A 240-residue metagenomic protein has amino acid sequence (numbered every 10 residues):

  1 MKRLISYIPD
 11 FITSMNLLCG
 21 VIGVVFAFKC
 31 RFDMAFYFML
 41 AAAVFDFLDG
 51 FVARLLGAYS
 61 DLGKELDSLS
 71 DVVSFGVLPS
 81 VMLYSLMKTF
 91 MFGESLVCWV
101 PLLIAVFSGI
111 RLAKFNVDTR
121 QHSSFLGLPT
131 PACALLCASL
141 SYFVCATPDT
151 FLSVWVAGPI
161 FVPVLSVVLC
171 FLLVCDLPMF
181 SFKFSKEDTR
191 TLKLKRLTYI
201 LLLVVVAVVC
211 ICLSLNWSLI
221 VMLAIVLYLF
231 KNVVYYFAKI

Functional and structural regions predicted by a protein language model:
M1-F47, T198, N216-A224, Y228-I240: Topogenic membrane-insertion module of multi-pass membrane proteins
K2-F11, K64-L66, F182-K195: Short, amphipathic, aromatic/basic-enriched membrane-interface segments that mark the entry/exit of transmembrane
R3-I12, C19-F32, Y37, F92-S123 (+1 more regions): "…together with the soluble PPM/PP2C metallo-phosphatase catalytic core" -> "…together with the soluble PPM/PP2C
P9-T13, L55-F115: Multi-pass membrane catalytic core of lipid/isoprenoid biosynthesis enzymes
I22-Y37, V77-W99, L140-F161, C212-N216: Helix-coil boundary and interhelical linker segments in multi-pass alpha-helical membrane proteins
L48-L55, I110-N116, S141, V233-I240: Juxtamembrane membrane-interface segments at transmembrane alpha-helix termini
D49-S60, F115-T119, S123, S181-S185: Cytosolic, membrane-interface loops and tails of multi-pass inner-membrane proteins
L126-I240: C-terminal membrane-associated helical module and adjoining short loops/tails
